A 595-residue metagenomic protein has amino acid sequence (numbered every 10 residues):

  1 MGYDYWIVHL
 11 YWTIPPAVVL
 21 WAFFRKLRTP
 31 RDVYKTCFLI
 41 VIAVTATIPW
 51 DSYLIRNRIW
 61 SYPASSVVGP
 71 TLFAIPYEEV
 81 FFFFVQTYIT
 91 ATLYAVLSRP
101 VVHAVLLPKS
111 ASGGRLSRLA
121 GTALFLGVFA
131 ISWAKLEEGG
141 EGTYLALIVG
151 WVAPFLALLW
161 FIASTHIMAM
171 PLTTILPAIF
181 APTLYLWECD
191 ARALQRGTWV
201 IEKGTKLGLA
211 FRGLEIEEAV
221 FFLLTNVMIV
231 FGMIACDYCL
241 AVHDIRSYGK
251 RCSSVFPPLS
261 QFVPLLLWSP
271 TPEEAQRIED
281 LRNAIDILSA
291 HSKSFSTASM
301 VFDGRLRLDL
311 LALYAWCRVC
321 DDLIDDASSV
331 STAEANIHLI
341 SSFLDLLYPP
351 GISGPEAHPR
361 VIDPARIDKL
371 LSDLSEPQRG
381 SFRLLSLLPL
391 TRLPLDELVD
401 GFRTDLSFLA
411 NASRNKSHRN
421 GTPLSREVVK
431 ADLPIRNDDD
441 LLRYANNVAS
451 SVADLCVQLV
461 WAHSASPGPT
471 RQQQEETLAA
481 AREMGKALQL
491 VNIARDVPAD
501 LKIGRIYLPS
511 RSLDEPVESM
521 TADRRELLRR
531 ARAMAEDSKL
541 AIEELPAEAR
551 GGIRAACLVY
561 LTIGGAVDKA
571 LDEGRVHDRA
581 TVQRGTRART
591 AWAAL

Functional and structural regions predicted by a protein language model:
M1-L281: Aromatic-rich, lipid-facing transmembrane alpha helices and their immediate juxtamembrane interface loops in integral
D51-S52, W187-A191, L490-L501: Transmembrane alpha-helix/helix-exit interface in multi-pass inner-membrane proteins
R246-A487, A494, P498-L595: Catalytic cores of Mg2+-dependent Asp-rich isoprenoid enzymes
